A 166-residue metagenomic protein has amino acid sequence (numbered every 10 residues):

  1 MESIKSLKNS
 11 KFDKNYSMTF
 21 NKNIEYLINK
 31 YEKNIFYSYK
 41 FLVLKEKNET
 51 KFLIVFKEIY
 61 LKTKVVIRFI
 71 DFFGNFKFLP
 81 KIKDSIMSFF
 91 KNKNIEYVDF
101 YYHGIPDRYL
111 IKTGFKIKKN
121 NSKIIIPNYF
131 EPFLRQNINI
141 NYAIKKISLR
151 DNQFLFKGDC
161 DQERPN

Functional and structural regions predicted by a protein language model:
M1-I70: Amide-forming acyltransferase catalytic core, primarily the GNAT-like/NAT-type and related acyltransferase folds
K30, E46, V55-P80, D84-N166: Active-site/acyl-donor-binding loops of N-acyltransferases
